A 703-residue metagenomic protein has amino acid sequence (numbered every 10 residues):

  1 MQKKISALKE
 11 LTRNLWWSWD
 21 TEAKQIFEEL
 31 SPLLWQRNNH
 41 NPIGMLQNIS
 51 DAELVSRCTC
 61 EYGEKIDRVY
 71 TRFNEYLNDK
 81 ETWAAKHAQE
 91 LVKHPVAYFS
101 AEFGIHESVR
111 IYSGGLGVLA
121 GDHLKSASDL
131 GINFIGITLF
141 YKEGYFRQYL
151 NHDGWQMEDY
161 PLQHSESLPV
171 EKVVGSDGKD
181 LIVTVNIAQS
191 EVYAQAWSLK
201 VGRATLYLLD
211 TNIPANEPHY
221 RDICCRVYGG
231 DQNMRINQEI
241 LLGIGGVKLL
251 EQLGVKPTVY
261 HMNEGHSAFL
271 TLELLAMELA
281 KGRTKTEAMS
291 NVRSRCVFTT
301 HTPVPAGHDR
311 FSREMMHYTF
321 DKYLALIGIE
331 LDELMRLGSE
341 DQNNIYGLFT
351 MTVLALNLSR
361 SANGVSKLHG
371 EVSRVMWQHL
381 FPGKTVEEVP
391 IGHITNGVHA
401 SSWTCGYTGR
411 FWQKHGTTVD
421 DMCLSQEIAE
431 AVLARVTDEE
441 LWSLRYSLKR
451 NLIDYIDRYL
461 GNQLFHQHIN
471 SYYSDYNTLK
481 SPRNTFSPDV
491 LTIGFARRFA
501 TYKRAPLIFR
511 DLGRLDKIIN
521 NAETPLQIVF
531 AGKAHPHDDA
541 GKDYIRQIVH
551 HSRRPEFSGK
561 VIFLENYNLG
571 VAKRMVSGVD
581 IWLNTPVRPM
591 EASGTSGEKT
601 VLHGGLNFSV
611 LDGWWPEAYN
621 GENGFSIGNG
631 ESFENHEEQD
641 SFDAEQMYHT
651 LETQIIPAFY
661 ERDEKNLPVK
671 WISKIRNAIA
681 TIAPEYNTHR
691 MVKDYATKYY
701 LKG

Functional and structural regions predicted by a protein language model:
M1-G703: Catalytic cores of carbohydrate-active enzymes across secretory and cytosolic contexts
